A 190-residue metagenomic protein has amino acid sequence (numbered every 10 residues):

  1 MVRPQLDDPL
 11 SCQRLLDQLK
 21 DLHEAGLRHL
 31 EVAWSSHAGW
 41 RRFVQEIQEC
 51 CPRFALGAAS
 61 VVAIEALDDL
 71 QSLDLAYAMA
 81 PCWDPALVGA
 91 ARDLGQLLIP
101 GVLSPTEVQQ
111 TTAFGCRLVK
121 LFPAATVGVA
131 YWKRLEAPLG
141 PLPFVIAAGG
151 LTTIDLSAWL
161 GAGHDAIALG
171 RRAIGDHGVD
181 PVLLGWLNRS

Functional and structural regions predicted by a protein language model:
M1-A76, D93-L94, T153-I154, A173-S190: Conserved N-terminal beta1-alpha1 strand-loop-helix module at the mouth
M1-D7, A58-I64, A80-W83, P100-P105 (+2 more regions): Glycine-rich beta-to-alpha transition loops that act as phosphate-gripper elements at the mouths of alpha/beta enzyme
H23-R28, C50-R53, S72-A78, R92-I99 (+3 more regions): Glycine-enriched alpha-helix->loop->beta-strand junction motifs that scaffold or abut catalytic
H37-G39, E65, A86-L87, T106-V108 (+2 more regions): Short secondary-structure capping/turn micro-motifs that flank functional sites
A63-L73, T106-G115, Y131, A137 (+1 more regions): Catalytic cores of alpha/beta
Y77-L87, K120-V129, A162-W186: Glycine-rich phosphate-binding active-site loops on the catalytic face of alpha/beta enzymes
P81-V127: Histidine/lysine/aspartate-rich catalytic loop segments that bind and position anionic ligands
